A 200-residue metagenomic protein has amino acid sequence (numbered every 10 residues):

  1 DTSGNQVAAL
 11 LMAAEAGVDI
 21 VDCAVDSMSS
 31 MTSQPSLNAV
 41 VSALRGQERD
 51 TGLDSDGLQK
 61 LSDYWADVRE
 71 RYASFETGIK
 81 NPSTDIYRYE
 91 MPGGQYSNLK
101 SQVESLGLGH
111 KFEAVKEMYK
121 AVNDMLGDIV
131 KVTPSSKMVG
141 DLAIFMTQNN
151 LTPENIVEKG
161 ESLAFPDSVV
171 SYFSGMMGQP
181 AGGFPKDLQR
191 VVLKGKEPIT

Functional and structural regions predicted by a protein language model:
D1-T200: Catalytic cores and adjacent flexible loops of soluble metabolic enzymes that perform enolate/carbanion chemistry on
